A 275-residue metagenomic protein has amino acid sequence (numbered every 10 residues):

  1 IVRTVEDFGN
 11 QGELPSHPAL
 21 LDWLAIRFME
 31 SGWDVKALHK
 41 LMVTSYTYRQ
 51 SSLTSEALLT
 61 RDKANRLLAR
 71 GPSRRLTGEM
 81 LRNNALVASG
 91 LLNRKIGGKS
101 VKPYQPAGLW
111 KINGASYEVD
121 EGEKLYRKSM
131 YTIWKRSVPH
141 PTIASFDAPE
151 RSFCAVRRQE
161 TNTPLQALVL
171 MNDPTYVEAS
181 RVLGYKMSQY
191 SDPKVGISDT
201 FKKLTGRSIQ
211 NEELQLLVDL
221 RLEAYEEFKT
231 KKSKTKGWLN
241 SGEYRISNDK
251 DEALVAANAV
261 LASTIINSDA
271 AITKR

Functional and structural regions predicted by a protein language model:
I1-K124, I143, P149-Q159, P164 (+3 more regions): Primarily short, surface-exposed interaction patches in extracytoplasmic proteins
A69, Y131-I133: Residues in well-ordered beta-strands of folded domains
K128, K135-F146: Active-site Gly/Thr loop motif
V138, F153-C154, I265: General secondary-structure propensity
L261: Short, surface-exposed polybasic-aromatic patches that bind anionic ligands, especially phosphate groups
T264-K274: Short, low-complexity, Pro/Ser/Thr/Gly-rich segments in the mature regions of secreted, periplasmic
